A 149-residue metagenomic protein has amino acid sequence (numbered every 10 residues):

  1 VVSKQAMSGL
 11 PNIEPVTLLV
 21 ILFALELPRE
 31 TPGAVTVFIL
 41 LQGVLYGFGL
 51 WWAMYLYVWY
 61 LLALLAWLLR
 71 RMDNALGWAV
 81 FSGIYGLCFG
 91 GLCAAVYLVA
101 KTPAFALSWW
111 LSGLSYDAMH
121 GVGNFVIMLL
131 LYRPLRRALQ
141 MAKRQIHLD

Functional and structural regions predicted by a protein language model:
V1-E14, V37-D73, K101: Interfacial aromatic-anchored transmembrane helix boundaries in multi-pass membrane proteins
A6, E26-L27, L45, V122: Transmembrane helix irregularities
P15-P32, L64-R70: Generic transmembrane alpha-helix motif of multi-pass integral membrane proteins
P32-V44, G77-L87: Central hydrophobic cores of alpha-helical transmembrane segments in multi-pass integral membrane proteins
G49-L56, R71-D149: Membrane-embedded alpha-helical hairpins and interfacial helices in multi-pass inner-membrane proteins
